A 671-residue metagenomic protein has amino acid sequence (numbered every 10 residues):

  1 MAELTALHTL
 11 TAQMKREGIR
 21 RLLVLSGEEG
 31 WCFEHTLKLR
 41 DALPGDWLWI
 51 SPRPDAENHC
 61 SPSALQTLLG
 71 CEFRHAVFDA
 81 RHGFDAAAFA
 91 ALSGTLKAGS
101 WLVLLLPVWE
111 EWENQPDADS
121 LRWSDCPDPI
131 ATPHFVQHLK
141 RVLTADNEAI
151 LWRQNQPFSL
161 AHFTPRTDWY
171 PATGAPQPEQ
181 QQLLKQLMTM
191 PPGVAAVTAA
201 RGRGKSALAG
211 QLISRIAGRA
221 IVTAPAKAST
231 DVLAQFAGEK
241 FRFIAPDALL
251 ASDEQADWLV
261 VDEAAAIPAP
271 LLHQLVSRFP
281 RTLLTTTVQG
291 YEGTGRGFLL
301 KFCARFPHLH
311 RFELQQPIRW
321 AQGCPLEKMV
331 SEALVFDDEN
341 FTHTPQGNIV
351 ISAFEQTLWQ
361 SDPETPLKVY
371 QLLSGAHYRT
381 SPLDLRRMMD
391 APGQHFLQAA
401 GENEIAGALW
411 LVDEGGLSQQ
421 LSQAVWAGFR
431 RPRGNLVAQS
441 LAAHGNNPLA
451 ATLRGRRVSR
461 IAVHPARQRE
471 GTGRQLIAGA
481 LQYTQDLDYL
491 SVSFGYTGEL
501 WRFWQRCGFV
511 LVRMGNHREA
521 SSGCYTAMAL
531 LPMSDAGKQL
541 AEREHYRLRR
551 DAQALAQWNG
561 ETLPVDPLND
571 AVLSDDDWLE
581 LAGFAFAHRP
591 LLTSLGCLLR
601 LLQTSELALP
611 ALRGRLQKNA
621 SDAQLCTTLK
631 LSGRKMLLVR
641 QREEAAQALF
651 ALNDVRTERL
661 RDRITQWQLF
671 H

Functional and structural regions predicted by a protein language model:
A2-L10, P171-P191: N-terminal pre-P-loop "Q-motif" helix
R20-E28, K38-P52, A196-T198, G218-T230: Conserved RecA-like ASCE P-loop NTPase motor core of nucleic-acid helicases/translocases
C32-F33, K205: Conserved lysine of the Walker
L65-H162: N-terminal accessory nucleic-acid engagement/regulatory domains that precede and modulate ATP-driven motor cores
D125-A175, C303-T342: Conserved coupling/interface region of RecA-like P-loop/ASCE motor cores
A207-Q211, R460-Q482: Conserved acetyl-CoA-binding loop-helix of GNAT-fold acetyltransferases
A248-L250, W258, P270-L271, S277-Y378 (+2 more regions): Terminal substrate-recognition subdomain of acyl/acetyltransferases
G393-V412, Q419: Conserved beta-hairpin
